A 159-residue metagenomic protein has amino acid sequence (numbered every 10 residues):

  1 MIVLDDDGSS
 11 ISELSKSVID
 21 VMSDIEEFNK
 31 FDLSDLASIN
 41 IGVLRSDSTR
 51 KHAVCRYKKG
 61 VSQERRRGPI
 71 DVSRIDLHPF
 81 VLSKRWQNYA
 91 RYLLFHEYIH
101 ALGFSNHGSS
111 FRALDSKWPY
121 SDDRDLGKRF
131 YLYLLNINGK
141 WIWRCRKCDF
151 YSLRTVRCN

Functional and structural regions predicted by a protein language model:
M1-Y92, A101-N159: Active-site-proximal or metal-binding-adjacent scaffold patches in catalytic folds
E97: Walker B catalytic acidic pair
